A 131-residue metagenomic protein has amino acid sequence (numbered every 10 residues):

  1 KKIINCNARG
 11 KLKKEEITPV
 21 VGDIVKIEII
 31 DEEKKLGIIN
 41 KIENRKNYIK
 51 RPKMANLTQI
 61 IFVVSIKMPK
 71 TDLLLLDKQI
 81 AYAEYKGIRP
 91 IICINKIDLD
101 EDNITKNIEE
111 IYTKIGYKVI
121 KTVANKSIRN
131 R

Functional and structural regions predicted by a protein language model:
K1-L73: N-terminal accessory targeting/assembly segments
G22, A83, N95: Residue-level signal for inorganic ion chemistry
D31-E33, I66-P69, K96-E101, N125-I128: Conserved nucleotide-binding/hydrolysis micro-motifs of P-loop NTPases
R45, V63, K67, Q79-Y82 (+2 more regions): Conserved, well-folded catalytic cores of nucleic-acid-processing and energy-transducing macromolecular machines
L57-V64, K86-I97, G116-V123: Conserved beta-strand/loop subsegment of P-loop NTPase cores
D72-L75, I104-T105: Residues at alpha-helix caps and immediate loop-helix transition turns in enzyme cores, especially N- and C-cap
L74-G87: Histidine-anchored nucleotide/phosphate-binding helix
L99-R131: Canonical P-loop GTPase G-domain recognition
